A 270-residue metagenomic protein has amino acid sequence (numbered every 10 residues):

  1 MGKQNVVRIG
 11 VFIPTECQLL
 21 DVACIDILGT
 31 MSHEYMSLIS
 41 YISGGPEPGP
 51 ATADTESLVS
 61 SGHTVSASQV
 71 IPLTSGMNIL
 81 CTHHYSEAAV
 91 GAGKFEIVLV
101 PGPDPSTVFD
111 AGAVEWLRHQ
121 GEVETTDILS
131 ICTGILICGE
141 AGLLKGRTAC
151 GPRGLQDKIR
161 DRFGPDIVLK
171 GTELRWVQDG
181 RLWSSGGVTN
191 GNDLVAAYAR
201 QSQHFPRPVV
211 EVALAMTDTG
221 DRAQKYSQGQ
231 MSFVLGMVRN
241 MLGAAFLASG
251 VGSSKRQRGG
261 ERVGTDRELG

Functional and structural regions predicted by a protein language model:
M1-I128, L136-G139, L143, D157 (+3 more regions): Extended, subdomain-level signal for the structured scaffold at the beginning of enzyme domains
V6-I9, T148, R181: Residues that mark the start of a beta-strand
G102, G151, G186: Small/polar loops that bind or transfer phosphate-bearing groups
I128-L129, C150, K170, W183: Structural detector of well-ordered beta-strand residues that form the stable sheet scaffold of enzyme domains
L143-D161: Short, glycine-/small-residue-rich phosphate/pyrophosphate-handling segment
R162-K170: A short, charged helix-loop
Q178-D179, S184-S185: A conserved mid-domain beta-alpha-beta active-site/ligand-binding segment of alpha/beta enzyme cores
